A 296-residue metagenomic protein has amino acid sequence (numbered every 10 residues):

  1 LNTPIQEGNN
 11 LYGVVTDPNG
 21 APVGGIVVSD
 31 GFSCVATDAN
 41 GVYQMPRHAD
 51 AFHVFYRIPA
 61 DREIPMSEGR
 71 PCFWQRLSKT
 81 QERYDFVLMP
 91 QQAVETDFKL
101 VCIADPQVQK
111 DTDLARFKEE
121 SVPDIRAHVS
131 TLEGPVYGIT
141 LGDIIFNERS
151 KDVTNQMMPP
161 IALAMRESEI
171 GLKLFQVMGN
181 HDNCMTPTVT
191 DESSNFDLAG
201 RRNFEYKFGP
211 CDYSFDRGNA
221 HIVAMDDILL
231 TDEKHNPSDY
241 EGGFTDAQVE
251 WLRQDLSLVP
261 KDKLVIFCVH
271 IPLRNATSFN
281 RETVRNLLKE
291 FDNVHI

Functional and structural regions predicted by a protein language model:
N2-G24: Structural motif
T3-N10, D61-D152: N-terminal active-site segment of His-dependent metallophosphoesterases
G13, T37-A51, F86: Glycine-centered loop-to-beta-strand initiation motif
P22-P46: Short, acidic Ser/Thr/Gly-rich low-complexity loop/linker segments typical of extracellular and cell-surface proteins
A60-M66, P71-R76, S150-R253, V259 (+1 more regions): Extended active-site neighborhood of metal-dependent phosphoesterases/phosphodiesterases
D97-K110, N219-E233, I266-C268: Active-site-proximal beta-strand elements of phosphoester/diester hydrolases
D105, G138, D143, G179 (+3 more regions): Divalent metal-coordination and catalytic microenvironments
D262-I296: Long, structured stretches of catalytic cores involved in phosphate-ester chemistry, encompassing
